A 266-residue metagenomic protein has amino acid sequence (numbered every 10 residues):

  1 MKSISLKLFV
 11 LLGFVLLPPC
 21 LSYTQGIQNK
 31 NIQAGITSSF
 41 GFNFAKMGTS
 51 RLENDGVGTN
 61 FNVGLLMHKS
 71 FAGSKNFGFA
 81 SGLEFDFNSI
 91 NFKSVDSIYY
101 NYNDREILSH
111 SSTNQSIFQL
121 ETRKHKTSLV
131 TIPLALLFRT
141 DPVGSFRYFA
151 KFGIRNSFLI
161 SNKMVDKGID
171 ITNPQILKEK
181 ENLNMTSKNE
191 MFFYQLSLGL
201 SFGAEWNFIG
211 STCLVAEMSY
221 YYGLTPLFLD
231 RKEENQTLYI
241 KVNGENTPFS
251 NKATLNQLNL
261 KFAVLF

Functional and structural regions predicted by a protein language model:
M1-N31: Cleavable N-terminal export/targeting peptides
Y23-S70, Q257, A263-F266: Short glycine/proline- and aromatic-enriched beta-strand/turn motifs that initiate or cap beta-hairpins
Q28, K69-G73, F138-G144, W206-G210 (+1 more regions): Outer-membrane beta-barrel strand-turn architecture
Q28-I36, K75-F79, S128-V130, G144-A150 (+2 more regions): Outer-envelope beta-barrel architecture signal
A34-S38, F79-L83, L134, A150-F152 (+3 more regions): Membrane-embedded beta-strand positions of outer-membrane beta-barrel proteins
S38-K46, F85-N91, S128, F138-T140 (+4 more regions): Transmembrane beta-strands of outer-membrane beta-barrel pores
N43-G58, N88-S128, F158-Q195, L227-T237 (+1 more regions): Extracellular/periplasm-exposed beta-strand and loop segments of Gram-negative cell-envelope proteins, dominated by
N60-L66, L129-A135, F149, G199-S201 (+1 more regions): Membrane-embedded beta-strand positions in outer-membrane beta-barrel channels/transporters
